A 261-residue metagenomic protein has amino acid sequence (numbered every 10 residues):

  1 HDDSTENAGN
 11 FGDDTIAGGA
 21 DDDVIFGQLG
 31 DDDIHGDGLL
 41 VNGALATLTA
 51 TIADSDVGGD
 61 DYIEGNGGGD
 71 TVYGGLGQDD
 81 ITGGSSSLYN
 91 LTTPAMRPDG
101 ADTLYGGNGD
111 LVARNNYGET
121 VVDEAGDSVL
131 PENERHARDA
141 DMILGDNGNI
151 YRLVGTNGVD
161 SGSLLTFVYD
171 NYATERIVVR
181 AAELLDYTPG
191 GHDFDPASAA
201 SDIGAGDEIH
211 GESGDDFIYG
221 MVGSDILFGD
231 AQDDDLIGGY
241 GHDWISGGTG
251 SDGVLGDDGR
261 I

Functional and structural regions predicted by a protein language model:
H1-I261: Acidic, glycine-rich low-complexity segments
